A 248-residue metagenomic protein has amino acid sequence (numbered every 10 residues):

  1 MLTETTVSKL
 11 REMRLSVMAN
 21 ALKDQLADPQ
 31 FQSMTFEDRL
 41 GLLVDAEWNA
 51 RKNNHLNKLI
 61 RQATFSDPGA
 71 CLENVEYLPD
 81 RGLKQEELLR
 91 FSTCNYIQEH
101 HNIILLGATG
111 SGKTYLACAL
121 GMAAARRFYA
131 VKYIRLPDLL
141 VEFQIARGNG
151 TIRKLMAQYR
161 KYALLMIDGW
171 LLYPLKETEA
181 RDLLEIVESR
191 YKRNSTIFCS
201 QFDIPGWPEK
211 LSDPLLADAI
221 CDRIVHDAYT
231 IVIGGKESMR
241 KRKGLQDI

Functional and structural regions predicted by a protein language model:
M1-N20: Charged, compositionally biased N-terminal leader segments and the immediate start of the first structured element
S16-D67: Interdomain "pre-motor" coupling segment immediately N-terminal to P-loop NTPase/helicase cores
L22, L139-R160, W170-I248: Replace "adjacent to P-loop NTPase cores in ATP/GTP-dependent enzymes" with "adjacent to NTP-binding cores
A70-C94: N-terminal pre-Walker A segment at the start of P-loop NTPase domains
Q98-I103: Pre-Walker A (Motif I) flank of P-loop NTPase domains
L105-Y129: Walker A/P-loop
F128-V141: Short beta-strand-centered segment that lines the nucleotide-binding/catalytic pocket of NTP-utilizing
